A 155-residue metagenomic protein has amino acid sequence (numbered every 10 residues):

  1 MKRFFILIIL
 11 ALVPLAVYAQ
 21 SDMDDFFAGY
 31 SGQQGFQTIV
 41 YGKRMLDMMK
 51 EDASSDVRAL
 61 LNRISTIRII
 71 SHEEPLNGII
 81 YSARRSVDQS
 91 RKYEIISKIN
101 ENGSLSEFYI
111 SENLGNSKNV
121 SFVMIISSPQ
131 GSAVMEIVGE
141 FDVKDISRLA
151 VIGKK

Functional and structural regions predicted by a protein language model:
M1-D25: Bacterial Sec-dependent N-terminal signal peptides
K2, G29-Y30, I125: A general structural signal for short secondary-structure junctions and capping/turn motifs
A11-V13, Y30, G153: Alpha-helix boundary/capping residues
M23-A83: Early exported N-terminus immediately downstream of N-terminal targeting peptides
G78, N113, F122, V151-K154: Terminal interaction module
A83-I146: Surface-exposed, polar helix/loop patches in the mature regions of secreted/periplasmic/lumenal proteins that form
V143-K155: Surface-exposed amphipathic alpha-helical segments
